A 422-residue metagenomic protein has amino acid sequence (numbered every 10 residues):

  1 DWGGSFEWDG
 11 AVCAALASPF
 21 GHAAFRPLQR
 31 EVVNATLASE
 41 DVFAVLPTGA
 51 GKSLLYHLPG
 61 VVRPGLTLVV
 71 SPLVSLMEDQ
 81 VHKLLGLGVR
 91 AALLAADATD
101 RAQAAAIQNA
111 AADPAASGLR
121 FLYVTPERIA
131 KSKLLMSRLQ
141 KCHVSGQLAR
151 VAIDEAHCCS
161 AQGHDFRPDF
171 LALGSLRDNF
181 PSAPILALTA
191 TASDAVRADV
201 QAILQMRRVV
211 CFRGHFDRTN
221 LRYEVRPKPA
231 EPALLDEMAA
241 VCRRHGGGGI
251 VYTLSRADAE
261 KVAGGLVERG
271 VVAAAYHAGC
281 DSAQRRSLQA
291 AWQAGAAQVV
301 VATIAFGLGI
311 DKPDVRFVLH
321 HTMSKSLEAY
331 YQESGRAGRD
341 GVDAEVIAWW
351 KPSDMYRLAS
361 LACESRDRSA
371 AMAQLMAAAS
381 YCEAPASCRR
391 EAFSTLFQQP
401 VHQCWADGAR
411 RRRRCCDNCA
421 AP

Functional and structural regions predicted by a protein language model:
W2, W8-G10, A14-P19, A24-P27 (+7 more regions): Helicase motor core with emphasis on the C-terminal RecA-like subdomain
L66: Noncatalytic nucleic-acid binding interfaces
S75: Conserved Rossmann-like nucleotide-cofactor binding loop
L358, E364-P422: C-terminal accessory/connector segments of nucleic-acid motor ATPases
